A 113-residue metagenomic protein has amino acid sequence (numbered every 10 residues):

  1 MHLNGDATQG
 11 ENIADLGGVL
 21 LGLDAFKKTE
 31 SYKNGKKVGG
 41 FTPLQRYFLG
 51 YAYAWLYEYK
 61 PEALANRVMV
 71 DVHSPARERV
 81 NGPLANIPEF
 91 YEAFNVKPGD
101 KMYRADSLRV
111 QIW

Functional and structural regions predicted by a protein language model:
M1-W113: Zinc-dependent metallohydrolase catalytic domains
